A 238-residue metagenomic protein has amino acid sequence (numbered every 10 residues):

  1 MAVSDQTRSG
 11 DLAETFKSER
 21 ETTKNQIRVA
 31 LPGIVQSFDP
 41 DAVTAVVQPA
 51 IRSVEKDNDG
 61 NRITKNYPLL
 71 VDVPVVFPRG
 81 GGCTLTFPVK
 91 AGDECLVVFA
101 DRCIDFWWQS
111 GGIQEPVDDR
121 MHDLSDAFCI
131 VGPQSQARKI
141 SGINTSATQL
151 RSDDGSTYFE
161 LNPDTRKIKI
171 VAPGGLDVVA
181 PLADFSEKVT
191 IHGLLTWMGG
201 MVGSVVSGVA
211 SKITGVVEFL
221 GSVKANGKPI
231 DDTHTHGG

Functional and structural regions predicted by a protein language model:
A2-G175, V179: Hydrophobic packing positions characteristic of elongated beta-solenoid/beta-helix-type spike/fiber shafts
R166-G238: Intrinsic low-complexity, repeat-rich intrinsically disordered segments enriched in small/flexible residues
